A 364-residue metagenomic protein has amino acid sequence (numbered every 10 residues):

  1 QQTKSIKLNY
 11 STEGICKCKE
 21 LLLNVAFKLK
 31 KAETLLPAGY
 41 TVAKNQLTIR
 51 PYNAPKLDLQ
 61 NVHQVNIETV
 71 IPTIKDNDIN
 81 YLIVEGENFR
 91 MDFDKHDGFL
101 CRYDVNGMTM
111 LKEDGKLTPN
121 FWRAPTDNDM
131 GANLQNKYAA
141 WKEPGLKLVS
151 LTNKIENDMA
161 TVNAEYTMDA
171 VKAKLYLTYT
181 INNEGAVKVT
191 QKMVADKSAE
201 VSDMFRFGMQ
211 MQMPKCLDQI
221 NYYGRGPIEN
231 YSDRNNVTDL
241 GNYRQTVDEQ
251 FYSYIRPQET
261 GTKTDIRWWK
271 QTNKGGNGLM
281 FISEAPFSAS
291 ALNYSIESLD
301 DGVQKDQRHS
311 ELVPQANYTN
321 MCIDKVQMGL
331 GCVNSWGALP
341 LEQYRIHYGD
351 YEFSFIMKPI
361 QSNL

Functional and structural regions predicted by a protein language model:
Q1-L21: Intrinsically disordered, low-complexity Pro/Gly/Ser/Thr-rich segments with frequent PxxP/GP/PP motifs and embedded
K4-L8, A26, Q191, F355: Hydrophobic beta-sheet segments that form the core/acyl-binding groove of ACP/CoA-dependent acyl-chain-processing
E13-C18, R50-L364: Beta-strand/loop-rich accessory regions of lumenal/periplasmic or secreted enzymes, predominantly carbohydrate-active
L21-K30: Internal, hydrophobic beta-strand segments that form the core of beta-sheet-rich folds
E33-N61: Short beta-strand elements
